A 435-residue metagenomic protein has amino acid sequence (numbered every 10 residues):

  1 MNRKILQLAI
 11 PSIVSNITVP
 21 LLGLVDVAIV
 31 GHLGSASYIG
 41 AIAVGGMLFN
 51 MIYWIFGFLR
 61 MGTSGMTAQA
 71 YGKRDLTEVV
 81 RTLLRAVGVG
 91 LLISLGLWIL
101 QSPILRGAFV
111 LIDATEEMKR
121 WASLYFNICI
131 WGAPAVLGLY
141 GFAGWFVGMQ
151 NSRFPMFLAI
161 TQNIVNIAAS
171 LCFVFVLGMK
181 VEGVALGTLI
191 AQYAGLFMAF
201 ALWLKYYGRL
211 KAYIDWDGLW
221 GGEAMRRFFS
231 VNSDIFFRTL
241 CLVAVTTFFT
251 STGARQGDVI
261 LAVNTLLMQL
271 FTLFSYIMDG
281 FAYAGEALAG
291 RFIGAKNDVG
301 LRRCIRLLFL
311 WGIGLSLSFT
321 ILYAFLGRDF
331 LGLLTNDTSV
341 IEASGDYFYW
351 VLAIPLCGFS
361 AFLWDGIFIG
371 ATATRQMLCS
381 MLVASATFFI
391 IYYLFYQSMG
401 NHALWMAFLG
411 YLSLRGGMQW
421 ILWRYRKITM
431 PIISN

Functional and structural regions predicted by a protein language model:
M1-A9, T67-P134, V165, V174-F236 (+2 more regions): Short alpha-helical transmembrane segments in multi-pass integral membrane proteins
M1-L33, M47-G62, M66, L91-L95 (+5 more regions): N-terminal transmembrane alpha-helices
Q7-D26, I128, L139, T161-Q162 (+4 more regions): Transmembrane helical elements of multi-pass membrane transporters/channels
N16-P20, W54, S94, I130-A133 (+9 more regions): Residue-level hotspots within the lipid-embedded alpha helices of multi-pass solute transporters
L21-G40, F109-E116, C172-M179, F236 (+3 more regions): Helix-terminus/linker motif at the lipid-water interface of multi-pass membrane proteins
V27, A36-I39, L76, L105 (+6 more regions): Membrane-helix interface/capping residues of multi-pass secondary transporters
H32-S35, Q69, G148, L177 (+3 more regions): Membrane-helix boundary and inter-helical linker elements of multi-pass secondary transporters
I39-I99, V136-F154, T250, V263-F325 (+2 more regions): Small-residue-rich hydrophobic transmembrane alpha-helices
